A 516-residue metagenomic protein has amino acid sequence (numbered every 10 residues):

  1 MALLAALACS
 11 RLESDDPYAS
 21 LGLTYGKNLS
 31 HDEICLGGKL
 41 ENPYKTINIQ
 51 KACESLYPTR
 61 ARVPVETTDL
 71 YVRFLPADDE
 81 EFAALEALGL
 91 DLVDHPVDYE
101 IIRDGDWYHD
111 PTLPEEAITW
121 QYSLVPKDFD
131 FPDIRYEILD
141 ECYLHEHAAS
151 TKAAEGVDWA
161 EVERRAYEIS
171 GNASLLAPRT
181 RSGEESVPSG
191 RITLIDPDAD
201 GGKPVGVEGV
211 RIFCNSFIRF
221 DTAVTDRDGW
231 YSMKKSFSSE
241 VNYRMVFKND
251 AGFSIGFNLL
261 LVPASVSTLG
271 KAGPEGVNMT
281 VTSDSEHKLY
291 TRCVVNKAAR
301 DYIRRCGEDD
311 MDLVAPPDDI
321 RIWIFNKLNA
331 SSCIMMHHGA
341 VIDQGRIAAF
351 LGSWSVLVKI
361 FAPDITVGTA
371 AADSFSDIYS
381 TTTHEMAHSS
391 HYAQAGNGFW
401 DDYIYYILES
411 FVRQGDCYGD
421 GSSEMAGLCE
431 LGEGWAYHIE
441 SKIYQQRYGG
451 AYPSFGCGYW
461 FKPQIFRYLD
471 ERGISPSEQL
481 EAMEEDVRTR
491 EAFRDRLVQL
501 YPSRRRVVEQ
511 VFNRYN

Functional and structural regions predicted by a protein language model:
L12-C142, E146: Long, solvent-exposed N-terminal ectodomains/accessory regions that are displayed to the extracellular/lumenal milieu
D32-P43, I49-R62, T67-T68, P76 (+1 more regions): Pan-zinc metallopeptidase signature
C35-G37, E41-Q50, P188-S189, T193-I218: Short, ordered, surface-exposed loop/turn motifs in non-cytosolic proteins
S216-W230: Short, acidic Ser/Thr/Gly-rich low-complexity loop/linker segments typical of extracellular and cell-surface proteins
S232-N242: Short Pro-Gly-centered beta-turn/loop motif in secreted/extracellular proteins
C293-A362: Auxiliary, metal-adjacent structural segments of Zn-dependent hydrolase domains
I334-G396, Y406-I407: Active-site scaffold of zinc-dependent metalloenzymes
A393-S423: Post-HEXXH active-site segment of zinc metalloproteases
